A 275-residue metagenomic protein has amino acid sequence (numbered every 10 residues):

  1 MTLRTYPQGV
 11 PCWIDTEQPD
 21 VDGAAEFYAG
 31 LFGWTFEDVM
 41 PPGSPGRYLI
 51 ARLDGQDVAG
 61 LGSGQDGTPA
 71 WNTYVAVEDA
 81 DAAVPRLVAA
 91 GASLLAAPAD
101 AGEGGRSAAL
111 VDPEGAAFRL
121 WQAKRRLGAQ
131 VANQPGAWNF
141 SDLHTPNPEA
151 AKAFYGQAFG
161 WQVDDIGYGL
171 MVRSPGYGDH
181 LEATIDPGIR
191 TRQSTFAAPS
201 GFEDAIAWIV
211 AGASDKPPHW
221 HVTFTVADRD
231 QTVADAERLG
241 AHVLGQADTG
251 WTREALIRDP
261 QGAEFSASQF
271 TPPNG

Functional and structural regions predicted by a protein language model:
M1-C12, T16-D38, I50-L95, V111-G245 (+1 more regions): Glyoxalase I/VOC metalloenzyme domain signal
G43-R47, G167-M171, W251: A short, compositionally biased
E103-G105, G250-T252: Short, small/polar residue-rich loop motifs at catalytic or cofactor-binding pockets
